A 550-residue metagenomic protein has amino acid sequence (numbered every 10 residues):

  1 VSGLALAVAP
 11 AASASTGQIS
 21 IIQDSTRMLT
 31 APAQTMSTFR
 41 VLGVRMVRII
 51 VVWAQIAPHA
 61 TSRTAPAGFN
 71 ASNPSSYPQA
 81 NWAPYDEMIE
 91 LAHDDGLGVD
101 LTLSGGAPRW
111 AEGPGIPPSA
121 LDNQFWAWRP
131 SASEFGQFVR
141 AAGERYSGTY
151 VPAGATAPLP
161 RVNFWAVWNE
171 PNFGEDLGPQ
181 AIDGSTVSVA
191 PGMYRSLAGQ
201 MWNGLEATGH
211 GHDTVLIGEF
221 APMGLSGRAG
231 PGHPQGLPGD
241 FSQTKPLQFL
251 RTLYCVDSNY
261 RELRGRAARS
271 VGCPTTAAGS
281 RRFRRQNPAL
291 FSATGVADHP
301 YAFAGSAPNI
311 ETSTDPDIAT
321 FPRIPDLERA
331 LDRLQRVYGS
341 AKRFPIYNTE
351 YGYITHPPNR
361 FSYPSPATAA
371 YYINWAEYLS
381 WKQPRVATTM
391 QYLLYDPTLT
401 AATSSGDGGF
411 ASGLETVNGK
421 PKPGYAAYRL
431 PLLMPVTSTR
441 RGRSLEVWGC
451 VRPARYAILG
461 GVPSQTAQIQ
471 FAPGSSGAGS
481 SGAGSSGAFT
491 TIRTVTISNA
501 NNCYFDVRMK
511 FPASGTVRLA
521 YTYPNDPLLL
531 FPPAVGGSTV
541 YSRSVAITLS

Functional and structural regions predicted by a protein language model:
V1-A14: Secretory targeting and sorting signals
S13-V52: Boundary/entry segment of secreted carbohydrate-active catalytic domains
Q18-D24, R45-I49, L97-L103, N163-V167 (+4 more regions): Hydrophobic faces of well-ordered beta-strands that scaffold small-molecule active sites in alpha/beta enzyme cores
P32-A33, G136, R140-N163, D183-P366: Noncatalytic carbohydrate-binding groove/subsite architecture in carbohydrate-active enzymes
L42-D240, F303: Substrate-binding cleft and catalytic face of glycoside hydrolase catalytic domains, especially the flexible beta-alpha
R63-A65, A127, R161, A166 (+7 more regions): Aromatic-rich peripheral "rim/lid" segments of glycoside hydrolase catalytic domains that contact and position glycan
G484-N502: Solvent-exposed serine/threonine-rich low-complexity stretches and specific carbohydrate-binding patches
C503-F511: Exposed aromatic-hydrophobic patches
